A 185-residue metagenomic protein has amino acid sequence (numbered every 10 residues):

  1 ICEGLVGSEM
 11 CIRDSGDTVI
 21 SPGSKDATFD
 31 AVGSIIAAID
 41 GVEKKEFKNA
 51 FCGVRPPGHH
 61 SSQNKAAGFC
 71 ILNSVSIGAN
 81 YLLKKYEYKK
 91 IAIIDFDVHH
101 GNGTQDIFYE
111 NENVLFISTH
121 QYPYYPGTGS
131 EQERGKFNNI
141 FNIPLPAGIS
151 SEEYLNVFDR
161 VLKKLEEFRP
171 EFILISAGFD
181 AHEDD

Functional and structural regions predicted by a protein language model:
I1-I12: Single conserved hydrophobic/aromatic residue that forms the stacking wall/gate of nucleotide- or nucleobase-binding
L5-V6, F47, K136-N138: Short, solvent-exposed coil/turn segments
R13-D26, N138-G148: Short glycine/proline- and acidic residue-enriched helix-loop micro-motifs that form flexible lids or anion-recognition
T28-A31: Outer-membrane beta-barrel transmembrane strands
I36, D40, F51-D185: Conserved alpha-helical scaffold segments that buttress catalytic/binding sites
G41-E46: Acyl-thioester-dependent condensation/acyltransferase catalytic cores
